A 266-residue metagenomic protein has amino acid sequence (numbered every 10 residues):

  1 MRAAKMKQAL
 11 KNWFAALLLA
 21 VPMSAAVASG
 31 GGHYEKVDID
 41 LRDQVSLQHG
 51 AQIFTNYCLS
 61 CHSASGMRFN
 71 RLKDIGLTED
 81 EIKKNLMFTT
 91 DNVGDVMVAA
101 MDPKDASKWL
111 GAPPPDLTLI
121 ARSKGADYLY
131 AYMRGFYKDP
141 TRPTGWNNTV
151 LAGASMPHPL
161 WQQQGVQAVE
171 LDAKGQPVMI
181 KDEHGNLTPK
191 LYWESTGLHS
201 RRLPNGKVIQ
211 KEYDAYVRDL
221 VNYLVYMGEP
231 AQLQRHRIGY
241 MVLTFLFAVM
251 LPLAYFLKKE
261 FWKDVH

Functional and structural regions predicted by a protein language model:
R2-L41, Y226-A231, V249-H266: Post-cleavage N-terminal segment of exported redox proteins
A3-L10, H236-T244: Structural motif marking the loop-to-transmembrane transition
S29-Q52, S63-D74, I82, G228-H236: Electrostatic cytochrome c docking/interface patches
R42-A64, L220, R237-F245, V249-L253: Sequence/structural segment immediately N-terminal to covalent heme-attachment motifs in c-type and related
V45, H49, I53, D116 (+4 more regions): Extracytoplasmic/secreted proteins, especially bacterial periplasmic and envelope-associated proteins
T55, L59-G66, R122, R134-K138 (+1 more regions): Sec-exported extracytoplasmic/periplasmic mature domains
L77-N186, L191-Y213: Electron-transfer interface patches adjacent to heme c in soluble/periplasmic c-type cytochromes and di-/multiheme
R202-M241: Short, aromatic-rich amphipathic segments at membrane interfaces that lie adjacent to a transmembrane helix or signal
